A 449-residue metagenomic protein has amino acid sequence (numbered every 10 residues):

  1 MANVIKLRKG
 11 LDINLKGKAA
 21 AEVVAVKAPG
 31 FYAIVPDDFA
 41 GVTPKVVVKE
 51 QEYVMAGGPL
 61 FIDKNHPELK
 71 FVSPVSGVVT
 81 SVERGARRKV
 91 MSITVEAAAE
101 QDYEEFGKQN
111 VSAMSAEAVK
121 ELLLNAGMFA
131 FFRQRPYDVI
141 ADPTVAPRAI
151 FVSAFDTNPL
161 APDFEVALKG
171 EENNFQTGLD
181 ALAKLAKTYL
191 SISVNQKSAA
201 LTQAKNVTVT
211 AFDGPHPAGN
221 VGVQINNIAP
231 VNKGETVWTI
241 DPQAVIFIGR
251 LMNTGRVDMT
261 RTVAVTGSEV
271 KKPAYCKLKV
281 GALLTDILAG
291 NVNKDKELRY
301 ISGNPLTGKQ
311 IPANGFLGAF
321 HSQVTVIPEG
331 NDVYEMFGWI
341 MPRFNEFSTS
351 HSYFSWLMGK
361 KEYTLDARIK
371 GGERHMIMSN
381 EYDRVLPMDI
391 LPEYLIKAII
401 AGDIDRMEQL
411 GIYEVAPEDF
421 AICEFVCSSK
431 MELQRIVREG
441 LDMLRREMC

Functional and structural regions predicted by a protein language model:
M1-V47, I62, F212: N-terminal, Lys/Arg-enriched amphipathic/low-complexity engagement segments that precede the first folded domain
V42, S73, K89: Exposed loop/turn and edge beta-strand positions of beta-sandwich/beta-sheet ligand-binding modules
V42, V48, N65-E68, K272: Short, solvent-exposed loop/turn positions at domain surfaces that link secondary-structure elements or cap domain
V48-I62, S81: Short, well-structured beta-strand-loop connectors
E68-S76: Short coil-to-beta-strand transition motifs
L69, E83-C449: Buried, small/hydrophobic-residue-enriched core segments of structured protein domains
